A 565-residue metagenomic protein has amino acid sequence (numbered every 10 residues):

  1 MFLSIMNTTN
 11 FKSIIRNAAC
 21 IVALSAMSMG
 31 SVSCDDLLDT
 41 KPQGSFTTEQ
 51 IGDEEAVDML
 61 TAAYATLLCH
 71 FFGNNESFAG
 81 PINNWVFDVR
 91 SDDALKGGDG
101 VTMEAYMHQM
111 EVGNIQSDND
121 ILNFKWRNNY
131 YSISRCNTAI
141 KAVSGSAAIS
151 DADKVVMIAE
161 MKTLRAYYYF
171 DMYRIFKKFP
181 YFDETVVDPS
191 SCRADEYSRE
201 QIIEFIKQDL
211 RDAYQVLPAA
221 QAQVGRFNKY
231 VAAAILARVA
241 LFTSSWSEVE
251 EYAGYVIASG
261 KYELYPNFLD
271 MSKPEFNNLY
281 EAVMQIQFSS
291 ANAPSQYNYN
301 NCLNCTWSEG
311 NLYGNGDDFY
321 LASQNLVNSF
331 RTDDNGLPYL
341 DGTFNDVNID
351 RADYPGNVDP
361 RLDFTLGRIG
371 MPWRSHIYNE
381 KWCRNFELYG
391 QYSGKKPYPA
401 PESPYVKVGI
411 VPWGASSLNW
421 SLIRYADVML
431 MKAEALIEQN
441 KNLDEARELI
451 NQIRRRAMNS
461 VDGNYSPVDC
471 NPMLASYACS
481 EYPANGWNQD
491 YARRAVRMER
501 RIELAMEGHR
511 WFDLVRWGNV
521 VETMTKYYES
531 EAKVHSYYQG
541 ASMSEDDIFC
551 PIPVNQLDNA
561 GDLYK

Functional and structural regions predicted by a protein language model:
F2-L3, D88, A94, G100-V101 (+8 more regions): Long, intrinsically disordered, low-complexity segments
S33-W85, F330, L337, S544-K565: Membrane-proximal, proline-rich intrinsically disordered regions
G52-D53, V57-T61, A65-H70, G97-F176 (+10 more regions): Conserved, well-structured interaction surfaces
Y181, T185-N277: Hydrophobic, small-residue-rich alpha-helical packing segments that form membrane-like cores
I286-Y389, N442: Glycine-rich, aromatic-lined ligand/substrate-binding cores of catalytic and carbohydrate-binding domains
D359-R456: C-terminal substrate/ligand-recognition segments
